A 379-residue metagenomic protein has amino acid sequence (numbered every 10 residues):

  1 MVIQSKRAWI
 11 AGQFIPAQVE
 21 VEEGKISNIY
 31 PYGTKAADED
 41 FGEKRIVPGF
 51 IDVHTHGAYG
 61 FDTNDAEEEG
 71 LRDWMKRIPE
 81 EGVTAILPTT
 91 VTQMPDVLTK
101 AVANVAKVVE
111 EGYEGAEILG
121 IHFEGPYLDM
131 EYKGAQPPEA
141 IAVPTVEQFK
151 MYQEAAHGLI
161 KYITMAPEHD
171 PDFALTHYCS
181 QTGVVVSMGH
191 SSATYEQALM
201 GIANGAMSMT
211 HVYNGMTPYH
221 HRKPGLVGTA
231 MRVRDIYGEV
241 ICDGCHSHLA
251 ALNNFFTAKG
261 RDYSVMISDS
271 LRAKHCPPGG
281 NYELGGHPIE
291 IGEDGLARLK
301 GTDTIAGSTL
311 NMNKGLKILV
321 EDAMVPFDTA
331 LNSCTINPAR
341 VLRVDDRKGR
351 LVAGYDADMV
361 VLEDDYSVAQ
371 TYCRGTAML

Functional and structural regions predicted by a protein language model:
M1-A8, G33-R72, K76: Replace "His-x-His-based motif
M1-T34, Y372, T376-A377: N-terminal metal-binding scaffold of metallo-dependent hydrolase/deaminase domains
R45-I46, V53, T63-A116, A140-A155 (+1 more regions): Alpha-helical scaffold segments that flank or form the walls of functional sites
H54, F123, C179, M209 (+2 more regions): Conserved, mostly hydrophobic/aromatic
H56, R72-A101, A116-D129, A156-E168 (+4 more regions): Divalent metal-dependent hydrolysis catalytic cores, especially in the metallo-beta-lactamase
K76-L87, M130-H157, M200-V212, K223-Y237 (+1 more regions): Active-site gating loops and adjacent loop-to-helix segments of metal-dependent hydrolytic enzymes
K150, E154-P278: Active-site core of metal-dependent hydrolases
T229-G238, F256-S268, K274-Y355, M359-L362: His/Asp/Glu-enriched, well-ordered alpha-helical/loop segment that forms or immediately abuts the divalent-metal
